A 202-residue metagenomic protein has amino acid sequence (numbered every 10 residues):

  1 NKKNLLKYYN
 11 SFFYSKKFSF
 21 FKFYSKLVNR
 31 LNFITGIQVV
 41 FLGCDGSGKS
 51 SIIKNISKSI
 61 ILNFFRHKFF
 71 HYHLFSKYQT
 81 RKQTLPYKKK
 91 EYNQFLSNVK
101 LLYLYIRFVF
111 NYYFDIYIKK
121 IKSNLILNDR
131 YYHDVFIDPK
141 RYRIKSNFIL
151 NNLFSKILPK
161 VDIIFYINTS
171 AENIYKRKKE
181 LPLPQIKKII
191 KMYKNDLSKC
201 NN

Functional and structural regions predicted by a protein language model:
Y8-R30: N-terminal pre-Walker A segment at the start of P-loop NTPase domains
V39-F41: Hydrophobic anchor at the beta1->P-loop junction of P-loop NTPases
C44: P-loop (Walker A) phosphate-binding loop of NTP-binding proteins
K49: Conserved lysine of the Walker
I52: Hydrophobic positions on the alpha1 helix immediately C-terminal to the Walker A/P-loop
S57-F70: Post-Walker A helix-loop "phosphate-sensing" segment adjacent to the P-loop in P-loop NTPases
F70-R143, F148: ATP-dependent small-molecule kinase phosphotransfer cores that center on conserved nucleotide phosphate-binding segments
R130-N195: A glycine- and Lys/Arg-enriched "phosphate-lid" helix/loop adjacent to the NTP-binding pocket of small-molecule kinases
